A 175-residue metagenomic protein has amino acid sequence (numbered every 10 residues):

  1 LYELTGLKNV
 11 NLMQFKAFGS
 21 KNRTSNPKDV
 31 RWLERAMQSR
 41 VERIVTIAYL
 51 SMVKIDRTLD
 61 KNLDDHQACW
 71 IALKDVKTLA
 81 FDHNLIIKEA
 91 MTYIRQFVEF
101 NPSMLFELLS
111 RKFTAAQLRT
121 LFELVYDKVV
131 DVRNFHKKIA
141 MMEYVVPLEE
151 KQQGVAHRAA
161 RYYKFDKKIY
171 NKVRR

Functional and structural regions predicted by a protein language model:
Y2-R57, F97-S103, M142-V146: Active-site segment of metal-dependent pyrophosphate-handling enzymes, primarily the Nudix hydrolase catalytic core
N9, I44, D65-H66, R158-A160: Sequence-level motif detector for i,i+2 pairs with an aromatic at +2
F18-S20, K74, K151: Short, solvent-exposed coil/turn elements at secondary-structure transition points
T24, L59-K61, V173-R175: Short acidic, gly/pro-rich beta-turn/loop elements at beta-sheet edges and active-site/ligand-binding grooves
I44-M52, L59-Q96, L108-A116, N134-F135 (+1 more regions): NUDIX/MutT-family hydrolases
I55-H66, V146-G154: Short secondary-structure transition/capping segments
E99-R175: Core RNA-modification/binding signature centered on pseudouridine synthases
